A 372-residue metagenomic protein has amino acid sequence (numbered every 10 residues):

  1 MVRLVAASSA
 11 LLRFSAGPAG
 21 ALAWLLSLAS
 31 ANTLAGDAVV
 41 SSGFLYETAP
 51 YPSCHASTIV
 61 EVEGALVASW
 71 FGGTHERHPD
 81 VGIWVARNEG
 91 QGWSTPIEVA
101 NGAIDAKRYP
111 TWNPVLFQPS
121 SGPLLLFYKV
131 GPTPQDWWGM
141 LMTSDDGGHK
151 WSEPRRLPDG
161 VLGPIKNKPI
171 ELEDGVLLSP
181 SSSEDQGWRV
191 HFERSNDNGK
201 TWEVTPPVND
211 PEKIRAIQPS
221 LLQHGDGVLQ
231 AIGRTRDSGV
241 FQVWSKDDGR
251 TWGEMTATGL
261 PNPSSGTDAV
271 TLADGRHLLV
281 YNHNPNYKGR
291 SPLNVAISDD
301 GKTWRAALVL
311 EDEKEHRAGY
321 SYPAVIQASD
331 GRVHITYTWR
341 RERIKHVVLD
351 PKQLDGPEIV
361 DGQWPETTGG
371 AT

Functional and structural regions predicted by a protein language model:
V2-L4: Positively charged n-region of N-terminal signal peptides that target proteins for export
A6-A7, G17, S298-G301: Short coil/turn motifs at helix boundaries and re-entrant loops, enriched in small/polar and proline residues
S9, R13-A31: Bacterial N-terminal signal peptides
L34-T372: Asp-box/BNR beta-propeller blade signature and adjacent active/binding-site loops in extracellular glycan-interacting
